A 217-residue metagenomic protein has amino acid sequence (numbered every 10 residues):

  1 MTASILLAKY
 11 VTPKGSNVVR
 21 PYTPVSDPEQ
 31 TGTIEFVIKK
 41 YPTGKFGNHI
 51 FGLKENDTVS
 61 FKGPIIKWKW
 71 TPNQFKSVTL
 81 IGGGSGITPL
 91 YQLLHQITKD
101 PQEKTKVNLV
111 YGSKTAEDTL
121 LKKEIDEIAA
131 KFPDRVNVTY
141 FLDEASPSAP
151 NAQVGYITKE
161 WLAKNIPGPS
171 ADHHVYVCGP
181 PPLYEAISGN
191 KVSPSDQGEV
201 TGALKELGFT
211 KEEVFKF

Functional and structural regions predicted by a protein language model:
M1-D57, S113-T115, D143-A145: Ferredoxin-reductase
S60-I65, V177: Conserved metal-binding segment of the jelly-roll/cupin
G63-K76: A short, basic/flexible loop-to-alpha-helix module at the beginning of a structural domain
S77-T79, N108, H174: Structural motif
S85-L90, L183: Hydrophobic/small residue at the entry helix of a nucleotide-binding pocket
P89-P101: Histidine-anchored nucleotide/phosphate-binding helix
V110-F217: Reductase modules of NAD(P)H-dependent flavoproteins
